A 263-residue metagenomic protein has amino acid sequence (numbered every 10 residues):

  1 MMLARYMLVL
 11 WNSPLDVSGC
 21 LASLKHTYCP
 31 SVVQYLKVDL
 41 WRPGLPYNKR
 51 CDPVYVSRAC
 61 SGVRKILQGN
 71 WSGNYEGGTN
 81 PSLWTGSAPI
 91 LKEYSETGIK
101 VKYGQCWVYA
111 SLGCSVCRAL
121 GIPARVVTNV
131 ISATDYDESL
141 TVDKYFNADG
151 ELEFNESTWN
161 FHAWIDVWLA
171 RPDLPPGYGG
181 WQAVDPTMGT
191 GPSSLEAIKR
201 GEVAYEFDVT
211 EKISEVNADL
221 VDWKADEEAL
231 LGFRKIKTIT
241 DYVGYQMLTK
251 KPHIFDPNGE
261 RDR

Functional and structural regions predicted by a protein language model:
M1-M2, M7, M188, M247: Detector for methionine-enriched segments
L3-R125: Secondary-structure boundary elements
Y6, S23, P30, L36 (+11 more regions): Alpha-helical structural elements
K25, K37, K49, K65 (+8 more regions): Context-gated lysine
Y35-V38, S157, M247, R261: Intrinsic disorder/low-complexity segments enriched in polar/small residues
G86-E202: Hydrophobic/aromatic-rich core segments of domains that either
A170, P176-R263: Pan-eukaryotic secretory-pathway lumenal catalytic ectodomains of glycan-active enzymes
